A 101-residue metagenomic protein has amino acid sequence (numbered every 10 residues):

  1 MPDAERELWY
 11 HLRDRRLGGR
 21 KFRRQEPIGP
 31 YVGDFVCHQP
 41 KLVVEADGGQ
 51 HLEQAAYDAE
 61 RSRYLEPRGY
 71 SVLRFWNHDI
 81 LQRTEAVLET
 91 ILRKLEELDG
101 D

Functional and structural regions predicted by a protein language model:
M1-K21, L95-D101: Solvent-exposed, charged helical/coil patches that constitute nucleic-acid or partner-interaction surfaces
M1-P2, R23-L98: Basic, amphipathic alpha-helical patches used to engage nucleic acids or provide basic targeting signals, exemplified
